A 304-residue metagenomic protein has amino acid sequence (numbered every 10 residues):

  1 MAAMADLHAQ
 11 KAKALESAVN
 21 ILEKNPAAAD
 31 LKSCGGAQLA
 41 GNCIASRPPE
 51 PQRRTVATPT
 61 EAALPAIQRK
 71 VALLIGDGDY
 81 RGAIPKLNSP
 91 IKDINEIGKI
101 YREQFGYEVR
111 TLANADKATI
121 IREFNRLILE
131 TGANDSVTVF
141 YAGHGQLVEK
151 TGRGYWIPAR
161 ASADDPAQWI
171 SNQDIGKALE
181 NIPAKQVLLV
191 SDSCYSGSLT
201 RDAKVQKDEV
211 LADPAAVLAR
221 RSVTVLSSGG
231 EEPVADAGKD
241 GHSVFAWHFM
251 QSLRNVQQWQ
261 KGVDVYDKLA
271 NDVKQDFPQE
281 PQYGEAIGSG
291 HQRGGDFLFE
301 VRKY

Functional and structural regions predicted by a protein language model:
A5-Y304: Cysteine endopeptidase catalytic domains of the caspase/legumain-like
